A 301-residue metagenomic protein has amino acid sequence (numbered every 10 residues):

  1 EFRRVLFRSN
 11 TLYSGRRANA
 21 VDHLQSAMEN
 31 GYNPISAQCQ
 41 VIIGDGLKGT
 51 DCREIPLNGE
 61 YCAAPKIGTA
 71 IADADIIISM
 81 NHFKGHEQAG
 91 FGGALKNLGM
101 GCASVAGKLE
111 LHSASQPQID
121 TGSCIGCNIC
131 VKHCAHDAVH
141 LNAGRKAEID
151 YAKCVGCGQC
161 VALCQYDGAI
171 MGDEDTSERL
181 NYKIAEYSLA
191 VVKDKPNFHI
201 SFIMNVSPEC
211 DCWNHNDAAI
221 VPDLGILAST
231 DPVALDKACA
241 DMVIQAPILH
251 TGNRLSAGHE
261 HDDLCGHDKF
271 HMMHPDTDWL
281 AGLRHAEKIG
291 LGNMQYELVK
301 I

Functional and structural regions predicted by a protein language model:
R3-R4, T11-I301: Extended, low-polarity segments enriched in aliphatic/aromatic residues
